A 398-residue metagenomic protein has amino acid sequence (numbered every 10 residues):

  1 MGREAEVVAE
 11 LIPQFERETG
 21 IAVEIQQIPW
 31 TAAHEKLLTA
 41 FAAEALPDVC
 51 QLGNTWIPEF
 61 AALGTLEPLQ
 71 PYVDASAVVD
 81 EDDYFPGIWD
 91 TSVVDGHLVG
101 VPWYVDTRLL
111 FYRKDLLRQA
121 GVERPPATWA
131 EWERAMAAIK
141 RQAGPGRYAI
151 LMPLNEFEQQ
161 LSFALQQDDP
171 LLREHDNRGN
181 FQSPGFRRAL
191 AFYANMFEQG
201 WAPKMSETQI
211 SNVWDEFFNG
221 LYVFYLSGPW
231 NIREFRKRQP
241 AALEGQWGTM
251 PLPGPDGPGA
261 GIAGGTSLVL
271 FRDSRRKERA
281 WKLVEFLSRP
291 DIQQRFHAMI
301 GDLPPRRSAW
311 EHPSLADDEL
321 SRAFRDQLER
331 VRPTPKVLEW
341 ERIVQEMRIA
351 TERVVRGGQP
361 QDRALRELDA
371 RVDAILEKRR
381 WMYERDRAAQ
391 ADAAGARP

Functional and structural regions predicted by a protein language model:
M1-E59, L63-T65, D74-E81, R124 (+7 more regions): Conserved N-terminal structural module of periplasmic/extracytoplasmic solute-binding proteins
L37, W132, I139, D215-G220: Hydrophobic residues within well-ordered alpha-helices
D48-Q51, V223-G228: Paired acidic/hydrophobic, glycine-rich loop segments that form the ligand-binding mouth/hinge of periplasmic-binding
N54-L109, L161, Q166, E244-P253 (+2 more regions): Hinge/lid segment of periplasmic solute-binding proteins
D74, D83, P229-E244, G254-I349 (+1 more regions): C-terminal lobe and pocket-closing loops of periplasmic/extracytoplasmic Venus-flytrap solute-binding proteins
D95-W103, R108, E133-G179, Y222: Extracytoplasmic/periplasmic solute-binding protein
L116-P125, Q142, E198-Q199, S274-A280 (+1 more regions): Short helix-loop capping/hinge motifs at secondary-structure junctions, enriched in acidic/polar residues
M136-A137, H175-S206, L252: Glycine-centered hinge/linker elements that transmit conformational signals in sensory and ligand-binding systems
